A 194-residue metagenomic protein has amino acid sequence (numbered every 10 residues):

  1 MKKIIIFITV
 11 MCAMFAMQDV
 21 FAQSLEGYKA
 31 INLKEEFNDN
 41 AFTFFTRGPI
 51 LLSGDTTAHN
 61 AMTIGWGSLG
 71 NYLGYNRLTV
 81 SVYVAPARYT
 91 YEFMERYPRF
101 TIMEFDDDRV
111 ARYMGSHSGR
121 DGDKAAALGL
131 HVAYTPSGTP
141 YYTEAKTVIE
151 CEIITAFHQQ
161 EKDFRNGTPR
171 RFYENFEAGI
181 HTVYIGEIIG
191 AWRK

Functional and structural regions predicted by a protein language model:
M1-I4: Positively charged n-region of N-terminal signal peptides that target proteins for export
F7-I8, F176: N-terminal hydrophobic alpha-helix used for membrane targeting or insertion
I8-A16: Bacterial N-terminal signal peptides
M17-A22: Sec/Tat signal peptide C-region and signal peptidase I cleavage site
Q23-K194: Active-site-proximal mixed secondary-structure blocks
